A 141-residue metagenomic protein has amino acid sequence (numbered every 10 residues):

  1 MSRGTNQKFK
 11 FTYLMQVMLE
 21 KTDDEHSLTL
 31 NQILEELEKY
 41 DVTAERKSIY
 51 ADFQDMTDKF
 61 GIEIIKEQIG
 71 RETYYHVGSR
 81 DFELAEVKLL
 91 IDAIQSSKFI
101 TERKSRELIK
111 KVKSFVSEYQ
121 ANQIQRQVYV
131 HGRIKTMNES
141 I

Functional and structural regions predicted by a protein language model:
M1-D92: Short, basic/aromatic recognition patches that contact phosphate-bearing ligands
D81-I141: Bulky hydrophobic/aromatic content
